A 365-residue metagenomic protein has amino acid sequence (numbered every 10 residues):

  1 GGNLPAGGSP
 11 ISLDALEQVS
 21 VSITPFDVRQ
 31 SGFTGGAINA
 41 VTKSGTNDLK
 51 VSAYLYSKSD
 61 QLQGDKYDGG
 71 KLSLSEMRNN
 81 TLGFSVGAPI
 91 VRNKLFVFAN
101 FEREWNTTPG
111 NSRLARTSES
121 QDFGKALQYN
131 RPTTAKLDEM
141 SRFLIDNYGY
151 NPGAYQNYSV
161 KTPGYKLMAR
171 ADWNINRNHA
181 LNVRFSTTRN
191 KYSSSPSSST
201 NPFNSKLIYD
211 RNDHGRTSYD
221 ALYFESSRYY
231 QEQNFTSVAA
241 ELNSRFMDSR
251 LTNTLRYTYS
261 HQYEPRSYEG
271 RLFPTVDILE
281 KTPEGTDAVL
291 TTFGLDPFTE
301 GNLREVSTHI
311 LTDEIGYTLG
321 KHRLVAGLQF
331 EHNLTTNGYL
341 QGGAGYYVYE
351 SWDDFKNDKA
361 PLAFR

Functional and structural regions predicted by a protein language model:
G1-D14, I23-L55: Flexible, glycine/serine/threonine-rich loop segments and coil->beta-strand junctions that form periplasmic-facing
L16, F26, K43-G45, N79 (+5 more regions): Outer-membrane beta-barrel channels and translocator barrels
Q18, I23, G35-N39, G83-S85 (+3 more regions): Membrane-embedded beta-strand positions in outer-membrane beta-barrel channels/transporters
S20-I23, D27, T42, I90 (+5 more regions): Sec/Tat-exported extracytoplasmic proteins
S22, N39-K43, G87-P89, D172-N174 (+2 more regions): Transmembrane beta-barrel domains of outer membrane proteins
K50, S75-S195, Y230-Y259: Transmembrane beta-barrel wall of Gram-negative outer-membrane proteins
Q61-R78: Surface-exposed strand-loop-strand hairpins of Gram-negative outer-membrane beta-barrel proteins
D146, V160-P163, N176-R365: Replace "related TpsB outer-membrane translocases also match" with "some related outer-membrane beta-barrels such as
